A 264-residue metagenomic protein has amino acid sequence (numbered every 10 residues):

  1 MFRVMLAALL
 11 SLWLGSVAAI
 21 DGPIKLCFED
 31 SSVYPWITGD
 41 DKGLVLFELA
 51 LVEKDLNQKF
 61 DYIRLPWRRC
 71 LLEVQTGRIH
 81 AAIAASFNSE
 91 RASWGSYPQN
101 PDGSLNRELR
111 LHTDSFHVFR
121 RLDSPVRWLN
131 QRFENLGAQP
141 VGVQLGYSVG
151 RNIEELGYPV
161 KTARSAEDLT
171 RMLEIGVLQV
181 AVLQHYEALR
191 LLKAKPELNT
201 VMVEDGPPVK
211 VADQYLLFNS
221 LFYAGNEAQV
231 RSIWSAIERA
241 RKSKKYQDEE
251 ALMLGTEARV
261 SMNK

Functional and structural regions predicted by a protein language model:
I20-S93: Extracytoplasmic small-molecule ligand-binding "clamshell" domains of the periplasmic binding protein/Venus flytrap
P23-T38, R127-G146: Short loop->beta-strand "edge-of-pocket" segments that line small-molecule binding or catalytic clefts across diverse
E29-S31, S104-S115, E197-W234, E257-M262: Periplasmic-binding protein-like
F47-D55, F119-P125, G137-P140, Y215-M253: Extended ligand-binding regions for polar small-molecule ligands
K59, Q144-E155, W234-K264: Ligand-binding clefts/hinges and TM-proximal coupling segments of bilobed small-molecule sensing domains
D61-L72, K161-I175: Short helix-initiation/N-cap motifs at beta->coil->alpha
I63-N135, G206-V209: Acidic, polar ligand-binding/catalytic clefts
A85-S96, V180-K210: A ligand-binding cleft/hinge motif common to bilobed small-molecule-binding domains
